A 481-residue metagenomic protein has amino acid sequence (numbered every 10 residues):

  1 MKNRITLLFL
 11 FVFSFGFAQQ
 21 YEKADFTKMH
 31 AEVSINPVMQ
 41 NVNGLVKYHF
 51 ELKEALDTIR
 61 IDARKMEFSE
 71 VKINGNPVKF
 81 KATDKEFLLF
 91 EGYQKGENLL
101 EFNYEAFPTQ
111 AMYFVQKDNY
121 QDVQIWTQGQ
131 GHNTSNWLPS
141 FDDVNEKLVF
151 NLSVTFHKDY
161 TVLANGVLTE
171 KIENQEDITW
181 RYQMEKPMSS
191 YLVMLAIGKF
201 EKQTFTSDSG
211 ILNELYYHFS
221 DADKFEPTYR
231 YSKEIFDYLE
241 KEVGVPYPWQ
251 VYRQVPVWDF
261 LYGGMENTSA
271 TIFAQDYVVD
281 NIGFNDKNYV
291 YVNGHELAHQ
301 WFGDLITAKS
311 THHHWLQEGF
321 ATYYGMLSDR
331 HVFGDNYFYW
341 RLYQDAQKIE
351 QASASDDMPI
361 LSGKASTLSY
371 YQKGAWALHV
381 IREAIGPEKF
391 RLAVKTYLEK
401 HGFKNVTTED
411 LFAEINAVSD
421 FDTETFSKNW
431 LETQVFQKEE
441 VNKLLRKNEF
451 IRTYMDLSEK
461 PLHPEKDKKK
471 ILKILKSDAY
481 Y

Functional and structural regions predicted by a protein language model:
F17-N43, K47-E54, E70, F114 (+5 more regions): N-terminal, polar/Ser/Thr-rich
Y21, Q94, Y104-N151, G198-T206: Glycine/proline-rich low-complexity spacer/linker segments in large multi-domain proteins
G44, D143-G294: Hydrophobic helix-coil surface modules that form long, contiguous segments used for peptide/substrate interaction
L45-K65, L138-D142, F150-H157, E409: Surface-exposed beta-strand/loop patches in extracellular or lumenal glycoproteins
K65-Y120, N174-T179: A surface-exposed beta-strand-loop module
K233, A274-Y339: Zinc-dependent metallopeptidase catalytic helix centered on the HExxH motif and its immediate flanking segment
H314, E318-W376, A384, H401 (+2 more regions): Acidic/His/Gly-enriched intrinsically disordered linker/tail segments that often contain short helix/coil "MoRF-like"
T367-N442: Amphipathic alpha-helical substructures
